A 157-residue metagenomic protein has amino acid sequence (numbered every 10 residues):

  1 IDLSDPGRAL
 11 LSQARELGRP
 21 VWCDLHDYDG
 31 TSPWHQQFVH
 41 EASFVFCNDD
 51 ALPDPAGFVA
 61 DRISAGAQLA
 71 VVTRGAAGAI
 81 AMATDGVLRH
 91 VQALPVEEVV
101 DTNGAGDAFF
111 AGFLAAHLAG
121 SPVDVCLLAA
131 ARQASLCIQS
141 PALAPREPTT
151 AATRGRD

Functional and structural regions predicted by a protein language model:
I1-R89, S121: Ribokinase/PfkB-type carbohydrate-kinase core domain
V59-D157: Conserved phosphate-binding/catalytic region of the ribokinase-like
